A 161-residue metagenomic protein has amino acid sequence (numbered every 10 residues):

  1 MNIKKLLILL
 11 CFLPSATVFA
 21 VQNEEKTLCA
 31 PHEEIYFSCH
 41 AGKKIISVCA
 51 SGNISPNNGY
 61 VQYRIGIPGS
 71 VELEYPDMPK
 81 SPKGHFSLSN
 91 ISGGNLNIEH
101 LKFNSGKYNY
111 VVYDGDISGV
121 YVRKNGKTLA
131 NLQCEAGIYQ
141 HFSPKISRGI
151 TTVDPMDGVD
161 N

Functional and structural regions predicted by a protein language model:
M1-N2: N-terminal secretory signal peptides that target proteins for export/translocation
K5-P14: Sec-dependent N-terminal signal peptides
V21-K80: N-terminal secretory signal peptides
C29, P76-K80, G84, I91-G94 (+1 more regions): Short, exposed beta-strand/loop patches in secreted or surface proteins that constitute
F37, L88-V120, K124: Short, structured surface segments that line ligand/substrate-binding pockets
S47-S51, S70-S87, V111-G115, K127-H141: Short amphipathic beta-strand/extended segments with alternating polar/hydrophobic composition
G126-N161: C-terminal partner/receptor-binding element of secreted or periplasmic proteins
